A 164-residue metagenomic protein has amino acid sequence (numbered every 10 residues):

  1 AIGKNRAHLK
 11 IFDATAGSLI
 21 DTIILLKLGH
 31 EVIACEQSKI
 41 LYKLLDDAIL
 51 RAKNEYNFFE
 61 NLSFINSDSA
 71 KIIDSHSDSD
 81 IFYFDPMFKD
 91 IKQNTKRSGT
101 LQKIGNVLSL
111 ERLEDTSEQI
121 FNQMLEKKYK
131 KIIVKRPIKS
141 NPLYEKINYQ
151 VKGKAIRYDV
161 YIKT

Functional and structural regions predicted by a protein language model:
A1-I11, L19-I23, K27, V151-K154 (+1 more regions): S-adenosyl-L-methionine
I11-I24, S79-S98: Conserved proline-anchored active-site loop of SAM-dependent methyltransferases that bridges a beta-strand
K27-I33: Conserved S-adenosyl-L-methionine
I33, S63, K131-I133: A structural signal for isolated positions on well-ordered beta-strands in alpha/beta enzyme cores
C35-F84: S-adenosyl-L-methionine
D46, S77, N94-R97, E145-I147: Short amphipathic alpha-helical segments
P86-I120: Mobile active-site "lid"/loop adjacent to the S-adenosyl-L-methionine
T116-I162: Conserved Class I SAM-dependent methyltransferase catalytic core
